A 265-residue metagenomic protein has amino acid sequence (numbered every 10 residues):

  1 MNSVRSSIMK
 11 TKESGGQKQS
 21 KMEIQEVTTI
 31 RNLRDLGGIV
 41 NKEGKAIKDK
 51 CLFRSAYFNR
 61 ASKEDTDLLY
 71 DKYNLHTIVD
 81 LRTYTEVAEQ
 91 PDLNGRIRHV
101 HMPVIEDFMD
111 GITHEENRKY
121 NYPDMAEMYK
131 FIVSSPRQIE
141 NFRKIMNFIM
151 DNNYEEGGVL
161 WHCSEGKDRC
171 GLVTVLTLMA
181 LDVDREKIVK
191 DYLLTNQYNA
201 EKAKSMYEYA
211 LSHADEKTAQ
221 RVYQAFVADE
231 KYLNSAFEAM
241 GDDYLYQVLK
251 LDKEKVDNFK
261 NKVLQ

Functional and structural regions predicted by a protein language model:
S3-L160, L172-Q265: Cys-dependent protein tyrosine phosphatase-like superfamily
E165-C170: Ser/Thr-glycine-rich phosphate-binding loops at phosphate-binding pockets of nucleotides, nucleotide cofactors
